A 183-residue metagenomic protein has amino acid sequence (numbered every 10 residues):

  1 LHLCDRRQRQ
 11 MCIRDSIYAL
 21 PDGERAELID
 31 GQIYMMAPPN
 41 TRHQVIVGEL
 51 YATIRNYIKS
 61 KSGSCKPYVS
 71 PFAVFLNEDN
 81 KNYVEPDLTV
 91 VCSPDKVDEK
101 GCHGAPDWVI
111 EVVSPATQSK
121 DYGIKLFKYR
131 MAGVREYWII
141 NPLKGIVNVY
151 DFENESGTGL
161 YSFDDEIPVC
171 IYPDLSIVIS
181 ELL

Functional and structural regions predicted by a protein language model:
L1-I13: Single conserved hydrophobic/aromatic residue that forms the stacking wall/gate of nucleotide- or nucleobase-binding
H2-D5, H43, Y122: Short, conserved glycine- and acidic-residue-centered signature motifs in active-site or ligand-binding loops
R7, A19-G23, G48, A52-Y57 (+2 more regions): C-terminal interaction segment
R14-Y18: N-terminal hydrophobic or amphipathic helices/low-complexity stretches enriched in small/hydrophobic/Pro/Gly
E24-L28: Active-site and channel-lining beta-strand-loop segments that bind or position nucleotide-derived/phosphorylated
I29-I33, P39, H43-V47, Y51: Nuclease catalytic cores
M36-H43, E111-T117: Short histidine-centered catalytic/ligand-binding loop motif
